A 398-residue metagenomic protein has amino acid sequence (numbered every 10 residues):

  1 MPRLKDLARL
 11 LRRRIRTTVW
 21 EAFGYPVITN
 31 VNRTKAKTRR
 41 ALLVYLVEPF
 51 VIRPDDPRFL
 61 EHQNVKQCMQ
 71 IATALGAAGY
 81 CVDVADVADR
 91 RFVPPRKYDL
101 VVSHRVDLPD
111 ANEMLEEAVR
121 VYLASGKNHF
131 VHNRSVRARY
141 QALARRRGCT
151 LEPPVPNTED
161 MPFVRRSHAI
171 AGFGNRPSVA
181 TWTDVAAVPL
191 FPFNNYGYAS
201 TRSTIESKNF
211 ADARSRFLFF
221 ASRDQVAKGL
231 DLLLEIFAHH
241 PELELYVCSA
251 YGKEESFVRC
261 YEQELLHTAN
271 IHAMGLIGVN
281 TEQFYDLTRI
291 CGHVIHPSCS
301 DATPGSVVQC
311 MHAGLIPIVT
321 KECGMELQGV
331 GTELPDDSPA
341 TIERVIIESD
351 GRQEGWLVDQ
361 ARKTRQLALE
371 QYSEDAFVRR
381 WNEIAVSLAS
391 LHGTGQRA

Functional and structural regions predicted by a protein language model:
Q63-K66, G351-G393: A charged, aromatic-enriched C-terminal amphipathic alpha-helix characteristic of glycosyltransferases across folds
A124-V155, H392: Acceptor-binding helix/loop patch of EC 2.4 sugar-transfer enzymes, predominantly nucleotide-sugar-dependent
P153-L190, G197-A199: A short, active-site helix/loop in glycosyltransferases that binds the activated sugar's phosphate group
T201-K228, L234-H240, Y246: Conserved donor-binding/catalytic core segment of Leloir-type glycosyltransferases
S249, V258-V279, Y285, H293: Nucleotide-activated donor-binding/catalytic signature segment of Leloir-type glycosyltransferases, i.e., the conserved
C299: Aromatic "clamp/platform" in nucleotide-sugar-dependent glycosyltransferases that forms part of the donor/acceptor
L315-T320: Short hydrophobic beta-strand element within catalytic cores of glycosyltransferases and related nucleotide-activated
K321, E326-E348: Change "using UDP/GDP/dTDP sugars" to "using nucleotide sugars
